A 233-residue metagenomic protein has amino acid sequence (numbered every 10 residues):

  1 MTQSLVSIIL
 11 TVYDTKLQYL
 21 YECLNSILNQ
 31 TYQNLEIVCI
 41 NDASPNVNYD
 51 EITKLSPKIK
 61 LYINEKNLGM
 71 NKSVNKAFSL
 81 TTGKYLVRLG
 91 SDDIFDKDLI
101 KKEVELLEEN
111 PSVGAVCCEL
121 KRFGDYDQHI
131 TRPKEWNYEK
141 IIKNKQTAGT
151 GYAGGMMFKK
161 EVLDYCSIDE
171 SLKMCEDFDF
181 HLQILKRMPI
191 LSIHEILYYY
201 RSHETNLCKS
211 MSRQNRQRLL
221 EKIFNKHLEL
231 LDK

Functional and structural regions predicted by a protein language model:
M1-S26: N-proximal low-complexity "stem/linker" segments adjacent to membrane-targeting elements
L24-N34: Short, acidic, metal-binding catalytic loop of nucleotide-sugar glycosyltransferases
N41-Y49, K66, G90: A conserved acidic beta->alpha catalytic loop
P45-T53, I94, D98: Acidic helix N-cap motif at the loop->helix transition within catalytic regions of sugar-transfer enzymes
N64-T81: Glycine-rich, basic loop-to-helix element that forms the pyrophosphate-binding segment of sugar-nucleotide handling
L86: Short aromatic/hydrophobic "clamp" motif used to bind/position activated sugar donors
D98-I130: Conserved donor NDP-sugar-binding/catalytic core segment of glycosyltransferases
N137-R218: Conserved nucleotide-sugar donor-binding catalytic segment
